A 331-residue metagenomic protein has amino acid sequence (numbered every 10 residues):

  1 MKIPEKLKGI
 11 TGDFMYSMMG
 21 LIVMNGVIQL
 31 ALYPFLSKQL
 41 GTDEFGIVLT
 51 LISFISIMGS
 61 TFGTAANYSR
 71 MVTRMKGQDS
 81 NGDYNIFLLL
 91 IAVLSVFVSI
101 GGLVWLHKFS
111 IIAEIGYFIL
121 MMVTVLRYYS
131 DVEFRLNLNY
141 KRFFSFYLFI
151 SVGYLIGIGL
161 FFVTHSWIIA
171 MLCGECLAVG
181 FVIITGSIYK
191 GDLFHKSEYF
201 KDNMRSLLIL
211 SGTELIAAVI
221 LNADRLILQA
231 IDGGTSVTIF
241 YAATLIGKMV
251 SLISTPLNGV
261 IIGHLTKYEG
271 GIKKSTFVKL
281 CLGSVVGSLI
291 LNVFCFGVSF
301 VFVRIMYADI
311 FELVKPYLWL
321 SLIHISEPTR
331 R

Functional and structural regions predicted by a protein language model:
M1-I10: Short, Lys/Arg-rich, polar N-terminal cytosolic tail immediately upstream of the first transmembrane signal-anchor
T11, L49, M75-A92, M204 (+1 more regions): Interfacial transmembrane-helix starts/ends
D13, S17-M24, I28-Q29, F149-I150 (+3 more regions): Transmembrane helical elements of multi-pass membrane transporters/channels
Q29, Y33, G59-Q78, G247-G271: Helix-loop junctions and terminal segments of transmembrane helices in multi-pass membrane transport/translocation
Q39-T42, N137, T164-H165, I231-G234: Helix-loop interface residues and adjacent transmembrane-helix termini in multi-pass membrane transporters, primarily
T42-D43, V104-L120, G297-S326: Interfacial segments at transmembrane-helix termini and the short loops linking adjacent helices
G46-L49, S53, G234-L245, K315-L318: Small-residue hotspots at the loop-to-helix junctions and early N-terminal turns of transmembrane alpha-helices
L88-G212, I323-S326, R330: Hydrophobic transmembrane helix module of multi-pass membrane transport proteins
